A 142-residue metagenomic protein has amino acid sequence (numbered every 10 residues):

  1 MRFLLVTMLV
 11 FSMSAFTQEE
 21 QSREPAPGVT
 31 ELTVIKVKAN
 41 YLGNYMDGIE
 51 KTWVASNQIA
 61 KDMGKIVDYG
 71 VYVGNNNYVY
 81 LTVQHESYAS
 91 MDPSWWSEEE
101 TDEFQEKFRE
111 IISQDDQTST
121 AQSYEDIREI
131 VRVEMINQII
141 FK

Functional and structural regions predicted by a protein language model:
M1-T7: Sec-dependent signal peptide recognition, specifically the positively charged N-region followed immediately by
M8-T17: Hydrophobic h-region of N-terminal signal peptides that target proteins for export in Gram-negative bacteria
E19-L42: Immediate post-signal-peptide N-terminus of mature secreted/exported proteins
E24, I59-V67, Q84-R132: An amphipathic, aromatic/His-enriched active-site/gating alpha helix that lines ligand/cofactor pockets
T33, Y45, L81, M91-D92: Hydrophobic pocket/interface hotspot
Y41-I66: Short amphipathic alpha-helical segments
V67-H85: Acidic helix-start/capping segments at beta-turn-to-alpha-helix junctions
E129-K142: Short, low-complexity, Pro/Ser/Thr/Gly-rich segments in the mature regions of secreted, periplasmic
